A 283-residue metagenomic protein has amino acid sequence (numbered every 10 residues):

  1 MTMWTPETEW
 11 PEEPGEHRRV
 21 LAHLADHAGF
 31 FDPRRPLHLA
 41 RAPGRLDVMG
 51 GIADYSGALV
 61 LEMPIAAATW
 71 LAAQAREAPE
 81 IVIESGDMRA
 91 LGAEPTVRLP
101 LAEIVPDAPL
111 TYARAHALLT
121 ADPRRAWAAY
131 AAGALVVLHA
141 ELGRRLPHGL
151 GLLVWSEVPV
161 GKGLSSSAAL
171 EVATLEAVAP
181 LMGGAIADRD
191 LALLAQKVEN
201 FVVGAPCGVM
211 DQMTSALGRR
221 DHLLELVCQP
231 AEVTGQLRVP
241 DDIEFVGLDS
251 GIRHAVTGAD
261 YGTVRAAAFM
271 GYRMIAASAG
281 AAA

Functional and structural regions predicted by a protein language model:
T2-L164, A168, V172, E176-R189 (+5 more regions): ATP-binding N-lobe of GHMP and related small-molecule kinases
P206-M210, T214-A283: Acidic-enriched catalytic cores of C-N bond-cleaving enzymes acting on peptides and small amides
